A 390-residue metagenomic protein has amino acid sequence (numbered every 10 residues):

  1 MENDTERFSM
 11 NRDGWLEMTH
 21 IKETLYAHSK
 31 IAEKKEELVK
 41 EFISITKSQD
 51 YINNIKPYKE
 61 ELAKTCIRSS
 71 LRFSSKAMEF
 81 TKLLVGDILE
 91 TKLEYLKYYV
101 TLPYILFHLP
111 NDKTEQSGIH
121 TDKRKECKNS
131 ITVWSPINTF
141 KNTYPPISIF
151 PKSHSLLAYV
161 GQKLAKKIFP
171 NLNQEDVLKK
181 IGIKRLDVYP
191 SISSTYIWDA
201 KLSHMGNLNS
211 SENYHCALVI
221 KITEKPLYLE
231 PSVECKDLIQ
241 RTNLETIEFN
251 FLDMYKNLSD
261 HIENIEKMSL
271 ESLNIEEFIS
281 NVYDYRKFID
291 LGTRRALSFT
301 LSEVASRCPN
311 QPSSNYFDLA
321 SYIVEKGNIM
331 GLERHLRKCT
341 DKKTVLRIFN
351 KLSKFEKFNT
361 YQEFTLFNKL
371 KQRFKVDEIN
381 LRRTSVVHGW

Functional and structural regions predicted by a protein language model:
E2-I119: Non-heme Fe(II)-dependent double-stranded beta-helix
V39-I43, T195-I197, K201-I289, A296-F299 (+1 more regions): Non-heme Fe(II)/2-oxoglutarate
Q116-R124, L202-G206: Histidine-centered catalytic micro-motifs
E126-N142, K221-E224: Short, conserved beta-strand element in jelly-roll/cupin
N142-S203: Double-stranded beta-helix
L270-L273, K287-L291, C308-P312, I329 (+3 more regions): Charged, low-complexity interaction regions
N281, G331-L336, Q362-R373: Alpha-helical repeat scaffolds
Y285, S302, A320-S321: Conserved small-residue packing positions in alpha-helical repeats and bundles
